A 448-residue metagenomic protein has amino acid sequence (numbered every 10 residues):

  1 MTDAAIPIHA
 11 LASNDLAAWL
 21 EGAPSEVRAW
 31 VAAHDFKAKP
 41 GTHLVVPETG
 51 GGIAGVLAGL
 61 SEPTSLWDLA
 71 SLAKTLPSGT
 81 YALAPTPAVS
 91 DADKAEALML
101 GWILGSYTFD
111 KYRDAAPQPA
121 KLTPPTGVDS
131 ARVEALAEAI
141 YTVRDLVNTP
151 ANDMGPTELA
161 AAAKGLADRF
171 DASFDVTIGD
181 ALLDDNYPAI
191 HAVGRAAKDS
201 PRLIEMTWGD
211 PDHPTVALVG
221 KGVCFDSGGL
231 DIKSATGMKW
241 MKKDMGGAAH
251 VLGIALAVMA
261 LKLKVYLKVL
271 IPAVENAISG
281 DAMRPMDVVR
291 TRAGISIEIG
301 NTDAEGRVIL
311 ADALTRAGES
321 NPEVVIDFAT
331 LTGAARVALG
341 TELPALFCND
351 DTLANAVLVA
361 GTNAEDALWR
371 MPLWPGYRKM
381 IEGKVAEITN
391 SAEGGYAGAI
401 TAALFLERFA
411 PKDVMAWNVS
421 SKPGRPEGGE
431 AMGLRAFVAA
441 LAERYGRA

Functional and structural regions predicted by a protein language model:
M1-G222: Short amphipathic alpha-helical segment within the helicase RecA-like ATPase core that mediates nucleic-acid
A160-A448: A generic structural signal for tightly packed, nonpolar segments enriched in small/aliphatic residues
